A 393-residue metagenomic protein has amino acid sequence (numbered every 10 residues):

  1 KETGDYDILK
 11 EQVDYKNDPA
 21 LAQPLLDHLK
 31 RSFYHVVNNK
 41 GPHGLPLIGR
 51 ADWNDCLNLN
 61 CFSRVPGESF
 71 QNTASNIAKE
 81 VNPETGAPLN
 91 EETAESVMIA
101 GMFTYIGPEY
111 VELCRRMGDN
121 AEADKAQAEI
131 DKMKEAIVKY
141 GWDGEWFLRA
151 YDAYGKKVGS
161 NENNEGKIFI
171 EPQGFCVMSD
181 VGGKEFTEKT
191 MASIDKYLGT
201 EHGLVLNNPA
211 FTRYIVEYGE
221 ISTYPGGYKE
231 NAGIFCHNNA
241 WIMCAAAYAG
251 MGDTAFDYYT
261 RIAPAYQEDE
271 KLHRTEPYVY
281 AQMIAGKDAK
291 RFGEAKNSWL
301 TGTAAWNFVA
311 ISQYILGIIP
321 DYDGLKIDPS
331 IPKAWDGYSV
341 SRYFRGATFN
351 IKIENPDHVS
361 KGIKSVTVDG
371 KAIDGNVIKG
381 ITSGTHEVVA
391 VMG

Functional and structural regions predicted by a protein language model:
K1-G49, S96-A100, T104, T187 (+4 more regions): Aromatic-rich carbohydrate-recognition surfaces in CAZymes
E2, R115-R116, S179-G182, A245-Y248: Alpha-helix C-terminal capping/termination sites
E2-V97, A121, K125-Y154, M191-Y218 (+2 more regions): Active-site acid/base region of carbohydrate-active enzymes
D7, I106-R116: Juxtamembrane interface elements at the cytosolic ends of transmembrane helices in multi-pass membrane proteins
E84-A100, K156-S179, I221-N239, C244 (+2 more regions): Solvent-exposed loop and edge beta-strand segments that line ligand/cofactor-binding and catalytic clefts
F103-T104, V111, A123, I130: Heptad-repeat amphipathic alpha-helical coiled-coil interaction surface used for oligomerization/assembly
A150-N164, T223, Y343-E354: Flexible, glycine/threonine-enriched loop-and-boundary segments that flank and lead into catalytic domains of large
K196-T200, T212, P225-N231, C244-G393: Non-catalytic C-terminal accessory modules of carbohydrate-active enzymes
